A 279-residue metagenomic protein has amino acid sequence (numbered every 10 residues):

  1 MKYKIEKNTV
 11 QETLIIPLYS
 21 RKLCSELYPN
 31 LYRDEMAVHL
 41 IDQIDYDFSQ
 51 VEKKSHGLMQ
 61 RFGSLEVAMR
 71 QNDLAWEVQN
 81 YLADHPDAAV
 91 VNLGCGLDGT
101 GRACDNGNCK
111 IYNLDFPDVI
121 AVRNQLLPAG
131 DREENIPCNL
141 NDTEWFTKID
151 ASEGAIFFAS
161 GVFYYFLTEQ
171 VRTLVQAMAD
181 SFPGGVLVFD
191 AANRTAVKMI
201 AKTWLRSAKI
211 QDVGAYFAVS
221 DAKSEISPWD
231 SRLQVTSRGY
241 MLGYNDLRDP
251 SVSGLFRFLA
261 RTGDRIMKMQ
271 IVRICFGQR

Functional and structural regions predicted by a protein language model:
M1-V91, C95-C138, A151-S152: Rossmann-like AdoMet
T143-E153: Short amphipathic alpha-helix with an adjacent loop that forms part of the alpha/beta core around
F157-F158: A conserved beta-strand element that flanks and buttresses the S-adenosyl-L-methionine
Y165-D180: A short, conserved alpha-helix within the catalytic core of class I
M178-R194: Conserved beta-strand signature within the Rossmann-like core of class I S-adenosyl-L-methionine
K198-V213: Short, glycine-/aromatic-enriched active-site segment of Class I SAM-dependent methyltransferases
V213-Y240: Short alpha-helix
R232-F258: Conserved catalytic loop of SAM-dependent methyltransferase domains
